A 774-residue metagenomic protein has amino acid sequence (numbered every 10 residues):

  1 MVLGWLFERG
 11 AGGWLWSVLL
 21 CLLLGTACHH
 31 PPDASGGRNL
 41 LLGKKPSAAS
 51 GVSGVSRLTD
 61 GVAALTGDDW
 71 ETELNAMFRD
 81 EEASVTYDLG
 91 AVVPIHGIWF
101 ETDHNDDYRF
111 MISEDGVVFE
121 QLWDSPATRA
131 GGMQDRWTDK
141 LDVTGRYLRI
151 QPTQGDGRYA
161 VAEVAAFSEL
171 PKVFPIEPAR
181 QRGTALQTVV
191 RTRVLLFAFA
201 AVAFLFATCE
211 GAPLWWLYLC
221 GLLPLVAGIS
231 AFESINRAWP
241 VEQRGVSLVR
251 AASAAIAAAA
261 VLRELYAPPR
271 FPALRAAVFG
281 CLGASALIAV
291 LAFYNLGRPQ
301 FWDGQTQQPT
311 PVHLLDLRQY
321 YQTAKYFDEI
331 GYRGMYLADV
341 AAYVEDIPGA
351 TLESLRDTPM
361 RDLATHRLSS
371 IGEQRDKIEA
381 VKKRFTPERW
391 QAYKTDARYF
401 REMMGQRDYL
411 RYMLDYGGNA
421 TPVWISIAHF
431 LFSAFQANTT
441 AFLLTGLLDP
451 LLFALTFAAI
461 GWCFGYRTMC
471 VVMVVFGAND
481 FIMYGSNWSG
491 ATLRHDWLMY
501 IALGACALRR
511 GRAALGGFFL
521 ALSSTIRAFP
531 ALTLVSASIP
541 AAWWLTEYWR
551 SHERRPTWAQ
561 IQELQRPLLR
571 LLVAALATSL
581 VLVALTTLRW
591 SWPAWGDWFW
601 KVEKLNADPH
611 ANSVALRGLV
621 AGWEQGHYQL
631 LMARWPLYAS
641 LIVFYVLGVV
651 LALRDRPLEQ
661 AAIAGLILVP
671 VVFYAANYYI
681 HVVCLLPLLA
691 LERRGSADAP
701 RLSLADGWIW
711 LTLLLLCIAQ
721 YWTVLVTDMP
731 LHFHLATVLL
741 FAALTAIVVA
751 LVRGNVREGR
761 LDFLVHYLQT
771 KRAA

Functional and structural regions predicted by a protein language model:
V2-A34, A277-L296: Hydrophobic secretory-pathway targeting helix
L23-I95, D103, E114, D124-M133 (+1 more regions): Disordered, acidic Ser/Thr/Pro-rich linker "stalks" and the adjacent N-terminal cap of the next globular domain
N105-V118: Short, surface-exposed beta-strand/strand-loop-strand elements in extracellular ectodomains
M133-L141: Exposed aromatic-hydrophobic patches
I150-G157: Short beta-strand-plus-loop segments that form exposed binding edges in beta-rich domains
R180-C506, R510-A513, A541-N677, C684 (+1 more regions): Primarily membrane-embedded glycan-assembly and transfer machineries that use lipid-linked glycans
L520-T525, L532-L545, I667, V682-L691: Hydrophobic transmembrane alpha-helices of multi-pass, membrane-embedded glycosylation machinery
A690-A774: Aromatic-enriched
